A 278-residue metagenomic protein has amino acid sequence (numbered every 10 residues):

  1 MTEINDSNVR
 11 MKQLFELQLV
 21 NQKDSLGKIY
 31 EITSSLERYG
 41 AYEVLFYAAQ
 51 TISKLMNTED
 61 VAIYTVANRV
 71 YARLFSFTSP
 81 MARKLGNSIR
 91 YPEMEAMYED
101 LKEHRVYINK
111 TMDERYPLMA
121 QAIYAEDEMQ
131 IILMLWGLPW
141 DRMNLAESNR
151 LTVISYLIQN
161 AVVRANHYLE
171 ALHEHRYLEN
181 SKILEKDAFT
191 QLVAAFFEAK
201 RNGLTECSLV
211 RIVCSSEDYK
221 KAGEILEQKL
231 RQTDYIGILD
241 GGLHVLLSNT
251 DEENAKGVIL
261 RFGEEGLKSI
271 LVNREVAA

Functional and structural regions predicted by a protein language model:
T2-S35, R164, Y168-A171: Signal-transmission linkers at sensory-effector interfaces
D24, S34-A48, S181-F189: Signal-transducing coiled-coil linker helices
S35-R38, Y47-H104: Structured interaction and signal-relay segments at domain junctions
D113-A122: A short beta-strand signature within small-molecule sensing/ligand-binding domains used in signal transduction
I132-R142, L247-N249: Short beta-strand-to-loop transition segments that serve as allosteric relay/switch motifs in sensory/regulatory domains
R142-V163, L169: Amphipathic alpha-helical "output/dimerization" segments
F189-C214: Active-site-proximal structural segments of metal-dependent nucleotidyl cyclase/transferase enzymes
G223-N254: Conserved helix-loop-beta segment at the catalytic/binding core of cyclic-nucleotide signaling proteins
